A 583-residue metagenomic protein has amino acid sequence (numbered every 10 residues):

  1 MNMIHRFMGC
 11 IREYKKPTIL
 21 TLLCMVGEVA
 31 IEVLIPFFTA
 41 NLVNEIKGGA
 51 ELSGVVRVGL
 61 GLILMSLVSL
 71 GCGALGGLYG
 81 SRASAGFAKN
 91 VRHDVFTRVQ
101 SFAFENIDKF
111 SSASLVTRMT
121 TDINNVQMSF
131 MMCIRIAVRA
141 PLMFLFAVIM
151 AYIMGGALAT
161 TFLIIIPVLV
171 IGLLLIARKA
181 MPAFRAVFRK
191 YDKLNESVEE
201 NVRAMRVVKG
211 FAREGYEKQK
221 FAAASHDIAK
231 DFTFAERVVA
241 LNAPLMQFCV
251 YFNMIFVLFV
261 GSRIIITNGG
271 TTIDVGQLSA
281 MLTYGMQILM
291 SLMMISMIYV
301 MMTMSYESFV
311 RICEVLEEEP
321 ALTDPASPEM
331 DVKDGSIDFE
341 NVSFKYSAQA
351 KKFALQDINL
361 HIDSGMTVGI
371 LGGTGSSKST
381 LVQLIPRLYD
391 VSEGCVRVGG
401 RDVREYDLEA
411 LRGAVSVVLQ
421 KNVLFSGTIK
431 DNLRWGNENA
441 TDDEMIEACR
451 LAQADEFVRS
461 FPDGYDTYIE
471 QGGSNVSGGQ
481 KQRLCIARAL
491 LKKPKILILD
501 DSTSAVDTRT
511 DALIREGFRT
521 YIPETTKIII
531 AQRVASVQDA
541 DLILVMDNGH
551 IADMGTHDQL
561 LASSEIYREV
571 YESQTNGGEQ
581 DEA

Functional and structural regions predicted by a protein language model:
N2-E13, L115: A short amphipathic helical element positioned immediately N-terminal to and/or at the very start of a transmembrane
R12, T18-L75, Y79, Y152-A157 (+1 more regions): Transmembrane helix-loop-helix hairpins at lipid-water interfaces of multipass membrane proteins, especially the type-1
E13-K16, S101-E105, T121-I134, V138 (+7 more regions): An intracellular "coupling" helix at the cytosolic face of ABC transporter transmembrane type-1 domains
L23, G27, I31-I35, L60 (+5 more regions): Hydrophobic alpha-helical transmembrane segments of ABC transporter permease domains
L23-C24, I31-N44, M65-S112, V116 (+10 more regions): Juxtamembrane helix-loop junctions of ABC transporter transmembrane domains
E51, V55, F146, M150-I164 (+3 more regions): Helix-loop-helix
D331-A583: ABC-type nucleotide-binding domain
